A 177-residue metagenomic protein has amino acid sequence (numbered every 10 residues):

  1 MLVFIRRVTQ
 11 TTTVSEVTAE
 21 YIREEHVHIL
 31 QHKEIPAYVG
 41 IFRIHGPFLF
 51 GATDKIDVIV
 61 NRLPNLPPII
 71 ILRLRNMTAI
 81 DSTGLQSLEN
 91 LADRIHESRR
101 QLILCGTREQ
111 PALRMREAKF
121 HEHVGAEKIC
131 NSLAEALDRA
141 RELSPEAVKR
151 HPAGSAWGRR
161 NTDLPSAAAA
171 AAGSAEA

Functional and structural regions predicted by a protein language model:
M1-T9: Canonical bilayer-spanning transmembrane alpha-helix
T9-A177: Cytosolic C-terminal regulatory domains/tails of membrane transporters and channels
